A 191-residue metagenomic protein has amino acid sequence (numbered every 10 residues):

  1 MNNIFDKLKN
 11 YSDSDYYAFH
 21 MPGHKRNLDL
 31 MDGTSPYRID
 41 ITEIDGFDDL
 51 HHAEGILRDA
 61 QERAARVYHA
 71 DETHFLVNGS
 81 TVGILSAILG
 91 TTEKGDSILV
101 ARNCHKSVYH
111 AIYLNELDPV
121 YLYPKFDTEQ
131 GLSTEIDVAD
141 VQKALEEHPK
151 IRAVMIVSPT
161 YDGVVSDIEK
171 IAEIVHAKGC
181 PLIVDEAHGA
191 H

Functional and structural regions predicted by a protein language model:
M1-G55: N-terminal "arm"/small-domain region of PLP-dependent enzymes with the aminotransferase-like
Y37-V82: Conserved N-terminal alpha-helix of the aminotransferase class I/II PLP-enzyme fold
L57, N78-G83, C104-K106, T160-V164 (+1 more regions): Gly/Ser/Thr-rich loops at beta-strand to alpha-helix junctions that form or flank small-molecule/cofactor-binding
A70, E116-L117, C180: Short glycine/serine/threonine/alanine-rich loop segments
E72-S97, A111: Conserved beta-loop-alpha segment that forms the PLP phosphate-binding cup at the N-terminus of a helix
E93-I156: PLP-dependent aminotransferase-like
Q130-H191: Active-site phosphate-binding strand-loop segment of PLP-dependent enzymes
